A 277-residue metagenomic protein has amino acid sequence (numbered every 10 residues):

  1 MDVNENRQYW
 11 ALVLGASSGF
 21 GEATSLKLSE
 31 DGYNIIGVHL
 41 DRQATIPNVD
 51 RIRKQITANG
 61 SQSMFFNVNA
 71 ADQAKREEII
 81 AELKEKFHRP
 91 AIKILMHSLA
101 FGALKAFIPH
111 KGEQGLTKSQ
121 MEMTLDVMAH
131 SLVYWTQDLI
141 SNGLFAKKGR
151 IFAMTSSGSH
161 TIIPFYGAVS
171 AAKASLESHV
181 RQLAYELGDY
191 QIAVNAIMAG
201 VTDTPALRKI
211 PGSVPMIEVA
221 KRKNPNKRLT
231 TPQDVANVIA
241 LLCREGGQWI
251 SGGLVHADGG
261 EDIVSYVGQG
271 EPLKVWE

Functional and structural regions predicted by a protein language model:
M1-I94, A100-S119, M123, K209: Short-chain dehydrogenase/reductase
T57-S61, I210-N224, L273-W276: A short C-terminal helix-loop "cap" of Rossmann-like NAD(P)-dependent dehydrogenase/epimerase domains
A100-D189, V201-T202, E261: Catalytic loop of short-chain dehydrogenase/reductase
G188, A193, I250-G252: Short, small/polar-rich loop/turn modules that mediate ligand/substrate recognition or access, typified
A193-D203, C243, H256-D258: Conserved SDR Rossmann-fold cofactor-binding beta-strand/turn motif
M198-K209, I263: Short, flexible catalytic-loop segment of classical short-chain dehydrogenase/reductase
N224-V235, G246: A conserved structural motif in NAD(P)-dependent oxidoreductases
A240, S251-E277: Short C-terminal tail/terminal secondary-structure segment of NAD(P)H-dependent dehydrogenase/reductase domains
